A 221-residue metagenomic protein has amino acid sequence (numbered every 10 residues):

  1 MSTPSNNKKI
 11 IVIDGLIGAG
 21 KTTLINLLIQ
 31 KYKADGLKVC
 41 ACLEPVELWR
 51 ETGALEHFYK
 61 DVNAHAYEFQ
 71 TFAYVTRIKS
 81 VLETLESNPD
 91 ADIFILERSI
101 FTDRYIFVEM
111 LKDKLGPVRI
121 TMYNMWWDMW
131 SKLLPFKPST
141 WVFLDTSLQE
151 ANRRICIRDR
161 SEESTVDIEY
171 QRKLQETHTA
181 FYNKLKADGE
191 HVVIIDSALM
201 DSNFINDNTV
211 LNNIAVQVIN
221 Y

Functional and structural regions predicted by a protein language model:
I13: Hydrophobic anchor at the beta1->P-loop junction of P-loop NTPases
I17: The conserved Walker
K21: Conserved lysine of the Walker
L24, L28: Hydrophobic positions on the alpha1 helix immediately C-terminal to the Walker A/P-loop
Q30-T76, I106: Conserved substrate/cofactor phosphate-moiety recognition/catalytic segment in nucleotide-dependent phosphotransferases
H65-K137: Glycine-rich phosphate-binding loop used to anchor ATP phosphates in small-molecule kinases, encompassing both
R104-T177: A glycine- and Lys/Arg-enriched "phosphate-lid" helix/loop adjacent to the NTP-binding pocket of small-molecule kinases
N152-Y221: NTP-dependent small-molecule kinase module
